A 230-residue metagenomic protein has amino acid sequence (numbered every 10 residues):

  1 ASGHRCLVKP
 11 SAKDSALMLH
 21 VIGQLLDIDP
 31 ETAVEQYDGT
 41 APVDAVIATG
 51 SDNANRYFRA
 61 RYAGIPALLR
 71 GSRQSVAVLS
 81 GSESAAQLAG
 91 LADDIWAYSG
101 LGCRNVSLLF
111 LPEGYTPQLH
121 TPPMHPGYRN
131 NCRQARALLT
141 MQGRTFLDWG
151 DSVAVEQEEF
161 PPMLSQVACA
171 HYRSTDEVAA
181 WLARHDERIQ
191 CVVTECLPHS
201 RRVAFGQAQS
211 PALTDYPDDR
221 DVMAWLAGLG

Functional and structural regions predicted by a protein language model:
A1-L26: Conserved small-residue-rich beta-alpha loop and adjacent elements that most often cradle the phosphate/pyrophosphate
A1-R5, V43, G206-Q209: Short intrinsically disordered, low-complexity coil segments enriched in acidic
H4, T32, I65-P66, Q190 (+1 more regions): A structural micro-motif
S11-S15, S82, E113-G114, C196: Short beta-alpha junction loops
A16, A86, R173: Conserved active-site and cofactor/substrate-binding residues in soluble primary-metabolism enzymes
I28-F110, A212-L229: Conserved NAD(P)+-binding/catalytic subdomain of aldehyde/semialdehyde dehydrogenases
A89, Y98-G230: NAD(P)-dependent aldehyde/semialdehyde dehydrogenase
